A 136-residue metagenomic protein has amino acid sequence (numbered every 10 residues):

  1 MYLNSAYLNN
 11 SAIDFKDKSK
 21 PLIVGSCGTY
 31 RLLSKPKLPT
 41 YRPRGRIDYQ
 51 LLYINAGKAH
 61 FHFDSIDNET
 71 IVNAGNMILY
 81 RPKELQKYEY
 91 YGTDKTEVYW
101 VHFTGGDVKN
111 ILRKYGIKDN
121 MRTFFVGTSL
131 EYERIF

Functional and structural regions predicted by a protein language model:
M1-I71, G92, Y115, D119: Generic protein-terminus/edge-of-domain signal
I23, Q50-Y53, T104-D107, E131-I135: Amphipathic, well-ordered alpha-helical segments in soluble domains
C27-Y30, M77, V101: Generic beta-strand hydrophobic packing signal
D48-Y49, M77, T96-V98: Structural motif
L52-N55, L79-Y80, W100-H102: Short beta-strand segments
I71-L85: Conserved metal-binding segment of the jelly-roll/cupin
K83-D107: Ligand-binding loop in jelly-roll beta-barrel domains
N110-F136: Amphipathic alpha-helical segments enriched in hydrophobic/aromatic residues interleaved with Lys/Arg
